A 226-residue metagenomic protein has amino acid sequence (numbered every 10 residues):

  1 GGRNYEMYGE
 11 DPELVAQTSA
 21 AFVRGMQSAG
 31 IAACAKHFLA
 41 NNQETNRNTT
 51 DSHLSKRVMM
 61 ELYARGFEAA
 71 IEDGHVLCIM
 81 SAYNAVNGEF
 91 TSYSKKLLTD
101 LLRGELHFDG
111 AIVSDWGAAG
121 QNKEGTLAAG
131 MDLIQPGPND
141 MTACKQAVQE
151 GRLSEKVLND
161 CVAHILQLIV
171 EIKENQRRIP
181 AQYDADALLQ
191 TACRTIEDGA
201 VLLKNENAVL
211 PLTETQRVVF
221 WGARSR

Functional and structural regions predicted by a protein language model:
G1-R226: Glycoside hydrolase catalytic-domain context in secreted enzymes
